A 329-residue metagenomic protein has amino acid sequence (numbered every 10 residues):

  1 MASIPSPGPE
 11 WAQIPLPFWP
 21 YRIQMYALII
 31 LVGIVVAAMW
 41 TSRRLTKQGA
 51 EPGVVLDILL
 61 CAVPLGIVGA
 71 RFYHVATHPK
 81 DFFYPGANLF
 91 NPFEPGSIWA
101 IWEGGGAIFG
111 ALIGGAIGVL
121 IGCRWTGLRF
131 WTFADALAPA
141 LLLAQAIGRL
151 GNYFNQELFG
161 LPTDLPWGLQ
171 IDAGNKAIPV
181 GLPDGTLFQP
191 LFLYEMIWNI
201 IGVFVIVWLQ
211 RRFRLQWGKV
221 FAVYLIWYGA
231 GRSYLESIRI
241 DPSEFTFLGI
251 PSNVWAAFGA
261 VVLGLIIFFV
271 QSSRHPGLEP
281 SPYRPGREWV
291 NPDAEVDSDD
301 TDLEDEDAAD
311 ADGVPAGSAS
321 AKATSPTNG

Functional and structural regions predicted by a protein language model:
M1-G329: A feature for loop-to-transmembrane-helix boundaries and adjacent hydrophobic helices in multi-pass integral membrane
